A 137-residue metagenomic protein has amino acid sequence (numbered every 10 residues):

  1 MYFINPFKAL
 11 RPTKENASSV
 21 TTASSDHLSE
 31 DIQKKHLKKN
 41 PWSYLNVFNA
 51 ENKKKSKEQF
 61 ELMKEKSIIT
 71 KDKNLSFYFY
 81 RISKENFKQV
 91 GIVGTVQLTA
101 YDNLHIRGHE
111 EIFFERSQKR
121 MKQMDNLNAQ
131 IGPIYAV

Functional and structural regions predicted by a protein language model:
M1-V137: A cross-family signal for N-terminal binding/gating loops and helix N-caps that shape access to the active site
